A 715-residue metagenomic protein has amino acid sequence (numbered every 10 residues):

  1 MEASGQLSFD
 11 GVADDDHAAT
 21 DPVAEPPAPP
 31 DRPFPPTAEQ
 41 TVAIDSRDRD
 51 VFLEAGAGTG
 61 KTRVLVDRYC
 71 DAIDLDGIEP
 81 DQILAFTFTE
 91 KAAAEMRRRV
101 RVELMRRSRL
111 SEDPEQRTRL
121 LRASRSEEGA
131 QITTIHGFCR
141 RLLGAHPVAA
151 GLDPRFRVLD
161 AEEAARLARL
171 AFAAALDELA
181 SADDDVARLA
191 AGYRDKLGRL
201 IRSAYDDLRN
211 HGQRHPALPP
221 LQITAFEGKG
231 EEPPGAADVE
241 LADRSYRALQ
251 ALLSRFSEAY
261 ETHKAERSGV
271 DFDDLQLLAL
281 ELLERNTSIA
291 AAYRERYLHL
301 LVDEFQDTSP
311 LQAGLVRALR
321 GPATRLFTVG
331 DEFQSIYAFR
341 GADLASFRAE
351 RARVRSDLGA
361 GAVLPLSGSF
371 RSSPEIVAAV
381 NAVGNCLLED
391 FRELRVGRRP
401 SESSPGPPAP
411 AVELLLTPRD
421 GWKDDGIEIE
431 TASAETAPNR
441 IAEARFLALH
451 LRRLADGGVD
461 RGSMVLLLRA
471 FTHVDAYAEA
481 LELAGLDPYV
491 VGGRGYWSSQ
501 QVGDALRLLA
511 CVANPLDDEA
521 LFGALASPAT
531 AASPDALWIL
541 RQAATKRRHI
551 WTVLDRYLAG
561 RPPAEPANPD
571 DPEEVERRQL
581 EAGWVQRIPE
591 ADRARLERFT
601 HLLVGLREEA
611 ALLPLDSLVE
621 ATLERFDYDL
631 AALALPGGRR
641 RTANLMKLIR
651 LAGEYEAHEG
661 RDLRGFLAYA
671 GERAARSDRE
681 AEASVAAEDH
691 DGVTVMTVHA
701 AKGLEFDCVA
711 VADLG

Functional and structural regions predicted by a protein language model:
M1-R98, V102, P154-R155, D160-E162 (+15 more regions): Conserved motor-region signature of P-loop NTPase helicases/translocases
R32-T37, P114-E115, L280-E284: Short gly/ser/thr-rich secondary-structure transition/capping motifs
S46-L53, Q82, T87-K91, L104-A242 (+5 more regions): Conserved ATP-dependent motor core of P-loop NTPases, especially the RecA-like helicase ATPase domain
R119-A123, A434-P438, D571-L596: Intrinsically disordered, low-complexity acidic Ser/Thr-rich regulatory segments
S124-E127, D238-S245, R267, R494-W497 (+2 more regions): Non-transmembrane, amphipathic alpha-helical segments
E127-R141, G192-N210, A251-S254, D273 (+5 more regions): Core structural elements
F138-C139, A248-H299, Q312, A444-R452: Conserved helicase/translocase P-loop NTPase motor core
S245, L249-L252, E443, I588 (+2 more regions): Amphipathic alpha-helix face/heptad-repeat signature
